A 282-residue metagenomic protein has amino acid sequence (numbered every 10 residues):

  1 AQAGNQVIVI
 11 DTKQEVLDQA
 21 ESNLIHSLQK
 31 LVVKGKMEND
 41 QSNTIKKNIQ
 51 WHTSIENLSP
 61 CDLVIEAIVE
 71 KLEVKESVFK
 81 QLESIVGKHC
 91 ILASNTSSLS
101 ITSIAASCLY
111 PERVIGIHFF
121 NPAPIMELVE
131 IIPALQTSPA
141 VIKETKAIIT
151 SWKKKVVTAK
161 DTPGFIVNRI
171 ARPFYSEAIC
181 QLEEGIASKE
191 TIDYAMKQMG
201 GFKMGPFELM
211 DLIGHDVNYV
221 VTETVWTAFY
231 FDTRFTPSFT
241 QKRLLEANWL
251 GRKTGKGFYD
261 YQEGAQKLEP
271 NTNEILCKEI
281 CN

Functional and structural regions predicted by a protein language model:
A1-K30, Q50, I85, N282: NAD(P)+-binding Rossmann beta1-loop-alpha1 motif at the extreme N-terminus of oxidoreductases
A3-N5, K143, T150-D161, E183-E184 (+1 more regions): NAD(P)-dependent Rossmann-like dehydrogenase/reductase catalytic/cofactor-binding core
K13, E38, S138, A187-T191: Helix N-cap / loop-to-helix initiation motif
E15-H26, T44, V74, A140-S151 (+2 more regions): A non-catalytic, amphipathic alpha-helix used as a structural packing/dimerization or gating element in enzyme scaffolds
L28-N48: Short mixed-charge
V32, W51-I115: Rossmann-fold NAD(P) dinucleotide-binding segment
S94-R169: Rossmann-fold dinucleotide-binding core
